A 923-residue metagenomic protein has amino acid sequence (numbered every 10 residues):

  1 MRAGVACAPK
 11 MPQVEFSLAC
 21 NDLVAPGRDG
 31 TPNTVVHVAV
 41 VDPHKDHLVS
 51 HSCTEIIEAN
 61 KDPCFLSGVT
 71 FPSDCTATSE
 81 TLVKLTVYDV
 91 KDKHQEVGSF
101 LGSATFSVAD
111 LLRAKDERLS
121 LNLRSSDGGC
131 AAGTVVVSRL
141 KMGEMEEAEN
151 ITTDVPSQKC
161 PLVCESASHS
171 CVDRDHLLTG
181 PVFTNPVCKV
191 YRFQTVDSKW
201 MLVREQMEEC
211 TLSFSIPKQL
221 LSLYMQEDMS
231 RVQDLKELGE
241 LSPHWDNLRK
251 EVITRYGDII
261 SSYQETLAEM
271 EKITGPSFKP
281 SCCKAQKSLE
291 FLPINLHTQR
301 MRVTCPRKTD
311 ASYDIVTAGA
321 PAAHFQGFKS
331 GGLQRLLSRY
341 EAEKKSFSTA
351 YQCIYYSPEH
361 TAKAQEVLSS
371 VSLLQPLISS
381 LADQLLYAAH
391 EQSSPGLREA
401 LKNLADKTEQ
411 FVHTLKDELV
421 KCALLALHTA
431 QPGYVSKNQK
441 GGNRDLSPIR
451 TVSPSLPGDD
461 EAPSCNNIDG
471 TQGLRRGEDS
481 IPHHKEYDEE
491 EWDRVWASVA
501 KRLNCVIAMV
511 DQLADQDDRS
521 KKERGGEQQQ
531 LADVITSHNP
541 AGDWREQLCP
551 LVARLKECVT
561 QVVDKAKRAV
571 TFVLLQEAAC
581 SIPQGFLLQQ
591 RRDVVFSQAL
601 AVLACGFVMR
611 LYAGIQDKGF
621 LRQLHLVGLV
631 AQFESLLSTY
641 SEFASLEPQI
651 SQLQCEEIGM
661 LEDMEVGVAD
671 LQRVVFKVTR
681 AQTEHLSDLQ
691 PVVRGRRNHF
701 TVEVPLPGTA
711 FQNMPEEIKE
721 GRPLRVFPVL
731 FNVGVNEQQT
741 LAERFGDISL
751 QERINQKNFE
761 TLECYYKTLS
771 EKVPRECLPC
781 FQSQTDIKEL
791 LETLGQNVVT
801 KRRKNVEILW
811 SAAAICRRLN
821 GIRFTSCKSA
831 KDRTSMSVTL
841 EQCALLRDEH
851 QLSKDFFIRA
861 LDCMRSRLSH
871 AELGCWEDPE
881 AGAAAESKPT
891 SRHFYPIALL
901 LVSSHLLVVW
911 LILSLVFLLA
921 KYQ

Functional and structural regions predicted by a protein language model:
G4-P9, E58, L82-T152: C2-type phospholipid-binding modules
P12-N60, K91: Calcium-regulated, polybasic anionic-phospholipid
P26-G30, K45-S52, S79-V83, H94-S99 (+7 more regions): Intrinsically disordered, low-complexity regions enriched in proline, serine, glycine and charged residues
D62-D74, F106: Exposed aromatic-hydrophobic patches
P72-T78, L111-R113: Short, surface-exposed loop/turn segments at beta-strand-coil junctions that are enriched for proline with nearby
L101, G128-L686, V693-F700, V704-L706 (+1 more regions): Extended low-complexity, intrinsically disordered and solenoidal helical-scaffold regions
L555, F643, L671, A681-R818: Cysteine-based protein phosphatase catalytic domain of the PTP/DSP
L790-F824, M836-Q923: Cysteine-dependent PTP/DSP-like catalytic domain, specifically the C-terminal lobe
